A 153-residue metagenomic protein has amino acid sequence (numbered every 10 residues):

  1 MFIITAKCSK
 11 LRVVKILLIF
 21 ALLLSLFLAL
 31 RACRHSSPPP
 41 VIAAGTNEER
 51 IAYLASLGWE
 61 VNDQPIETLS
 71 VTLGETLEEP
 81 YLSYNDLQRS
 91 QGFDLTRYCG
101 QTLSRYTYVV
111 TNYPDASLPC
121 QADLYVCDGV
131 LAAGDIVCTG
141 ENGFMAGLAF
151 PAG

Functional and structural regions predicted by a protein language model:
M1-K10: N-terminal Lys/Arg-rich, disordered targeting/topogenic segments
I4, C33-N47: Ser/Thr/Pro/Gly-rich low-complexity linker/stalk segments immediately outside membranes or between
K15-R31: Hydrophobic membrane-insertion alpha-helices, especially the h-region of bacterial N-terminal signal peptides
S37-I42, V109-Y113, Q121-A122, I136-C138: Second-shell loop/turn segments in exported
S56-S117: Mature extracytoplasmic domains of secretory-pathway proteins
S117-G153: A short, surface-exposed interaction/processing loop segment used at functional sites
